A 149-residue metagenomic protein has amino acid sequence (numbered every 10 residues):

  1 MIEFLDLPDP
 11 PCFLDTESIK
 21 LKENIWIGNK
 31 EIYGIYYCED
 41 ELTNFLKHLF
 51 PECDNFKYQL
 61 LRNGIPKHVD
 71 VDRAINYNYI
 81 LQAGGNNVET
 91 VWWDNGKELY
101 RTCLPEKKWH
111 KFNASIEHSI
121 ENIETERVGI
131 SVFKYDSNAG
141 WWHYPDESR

Functional and structural regions predicted by a protein language model:
M1, K67, S137: Nucleic-acid-interacting cores, centered on viral/eukaryotic replication and modification enzymes
M1-Y58: Non-heme Fe(II)/2-oxoglutarate
D6, L81, V132-K134: Short beta-strand-to-loop capping motifs
P10, Q82-G85, H118, D136-N138: Short loop/turn segments at secondary-structure transitions that flank enzyme active sites
T43, H48, V88-W92, W141-P145: Short, charged, solvent-exposed linker or helix-capping segments at domain edges/interfaces that act as flexible hinges
P51-S115, V128: Catalytic core of non-heme Fe(II) oxygenases with the double-stranded beta-helix
W93-N95, E124-R149: Double-stranded beta-helix
E117-I120, T125: Acyl-donor (CoA/ACP) binding surface of acyl/acetyltransferases
